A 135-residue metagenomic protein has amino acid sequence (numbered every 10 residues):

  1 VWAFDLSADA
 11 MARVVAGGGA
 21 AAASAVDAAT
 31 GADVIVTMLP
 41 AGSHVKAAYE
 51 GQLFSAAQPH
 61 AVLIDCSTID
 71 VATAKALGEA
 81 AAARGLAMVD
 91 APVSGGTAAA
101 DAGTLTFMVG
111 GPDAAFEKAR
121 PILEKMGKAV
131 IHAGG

Functional and structural regions predicted by a protein language model:
V1-G17: NAD(P)-binding Rossmann-fold cofactor-contacting core
F4, M38, A91: The conserved SAM/SAH-binding core of class I Rossmann-like methyltransferase domains, concentrating on the hydrophobic
L6-S7, A41, P112: Residues in the short beta-alpha loop(s) of Rossmann-like NAD(P)-binding domains
A8-A10, A28, G95: Conserved beta-strand edge residues that scaffold enzyme active sites
A10-R13, V45, A98-D101: A short acidic, helix-capping loop that chelates divalent metal ions and anchors anionic groups
G19-S24: Conserved SAM-binding strand-loop segment of SAM-dependent methyltransferases
A25-A87: Rossmann-fold NAD(P) dinucleotide-binding segment
A48, T68-G135: Rossmann-fold dinucleotide-binding core
